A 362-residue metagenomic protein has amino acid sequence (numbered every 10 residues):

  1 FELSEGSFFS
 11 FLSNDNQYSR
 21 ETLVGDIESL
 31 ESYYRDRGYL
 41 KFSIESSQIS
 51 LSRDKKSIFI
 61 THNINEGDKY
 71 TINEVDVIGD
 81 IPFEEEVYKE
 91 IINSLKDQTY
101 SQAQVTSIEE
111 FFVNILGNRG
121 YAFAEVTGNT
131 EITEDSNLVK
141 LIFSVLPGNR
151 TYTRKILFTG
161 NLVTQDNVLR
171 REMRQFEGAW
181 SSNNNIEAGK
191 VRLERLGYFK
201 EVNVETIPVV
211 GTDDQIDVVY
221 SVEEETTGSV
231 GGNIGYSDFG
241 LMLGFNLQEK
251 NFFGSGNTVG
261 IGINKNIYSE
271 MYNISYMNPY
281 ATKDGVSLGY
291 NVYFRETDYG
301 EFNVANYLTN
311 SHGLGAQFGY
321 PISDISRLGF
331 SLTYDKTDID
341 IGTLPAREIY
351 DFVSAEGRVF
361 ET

Functional and structural regions predicted by a protein language model:
F1-L196, K200-T227, M242: Interaction-mediating elements
E2-S7, N16, V163, A179-T362: Gram-negative/organellar outer-membrane beta-barrel architecture
